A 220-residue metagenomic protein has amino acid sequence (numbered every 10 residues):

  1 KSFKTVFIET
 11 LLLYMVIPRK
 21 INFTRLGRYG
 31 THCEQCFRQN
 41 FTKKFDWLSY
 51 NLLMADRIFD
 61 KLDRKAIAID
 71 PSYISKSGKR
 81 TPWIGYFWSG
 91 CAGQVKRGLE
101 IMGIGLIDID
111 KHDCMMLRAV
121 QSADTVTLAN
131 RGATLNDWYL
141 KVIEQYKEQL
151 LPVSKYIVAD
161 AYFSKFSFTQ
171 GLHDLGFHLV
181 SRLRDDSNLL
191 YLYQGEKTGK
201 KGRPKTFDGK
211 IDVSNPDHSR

Functional and structural regions predicted by a protein language model:
K1-W47: Gly/serine-rich nucleotide phosphate-binding loop at the start of the catalytic core of nucleotide/ADP-ribose-handling
L13, N40-H112: Active-site-proximal, Lys/Arg-enriched surface segment that forms a nucleic-acid-binding/basic interface patch
P18, W47-Y50, K96, A161-S164 (+1 more regions): Short, glycine/acidic-rich beta->alpha junctions
R25, C36-R38, G90-V153: Electropositive, glycine- and tryptophan-enriched low-complexity nucleic-acid-binding patches
I69-S72, L117-A123, R184-D185: Short loop/turn segments at strand-loop or loop-helix junctions that form parts of catalytic or ligand-binding pockets
S77-W83, C114-L117, R131, T169-Q170 (+1 more regions): Short, conserved acidic/polar surface loops in the N-terminal third of protein domains
D124-R220: An internal, acidic/charged active-site-proximal segment that coordinates divalent cations and/or engages
